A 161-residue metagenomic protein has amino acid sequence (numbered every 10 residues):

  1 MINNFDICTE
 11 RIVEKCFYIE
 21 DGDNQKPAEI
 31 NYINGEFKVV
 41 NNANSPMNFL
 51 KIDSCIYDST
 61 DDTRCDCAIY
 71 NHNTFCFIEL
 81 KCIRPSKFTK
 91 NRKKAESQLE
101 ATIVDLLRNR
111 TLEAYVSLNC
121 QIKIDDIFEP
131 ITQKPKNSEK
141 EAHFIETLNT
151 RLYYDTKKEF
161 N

Functional and structural regions predicted by a protein language model:
M1-I2, E159-N161: A cross-taxonomic marker for long C-terminal extensions/tails that follow the last structured domain
M1-S59: Basic, amphipathic N-terminal segments that precede the first structured/catalytic domain
D61-N71, N91, A95: Catalytic centers of nucleases
C67-I69, T74-R84: Conserved catalytic cores of phosphodiester-cleaving nucleases, focusing on short active-site segments
C82-K87, I127: A short, flexible beta-alpha/helix-coil linker loop
T89-D125: Catalytic cores of nucleic-acid endonucleases
I124-K158: Short, low-complexity, polybasic intrinsically disordered segments
